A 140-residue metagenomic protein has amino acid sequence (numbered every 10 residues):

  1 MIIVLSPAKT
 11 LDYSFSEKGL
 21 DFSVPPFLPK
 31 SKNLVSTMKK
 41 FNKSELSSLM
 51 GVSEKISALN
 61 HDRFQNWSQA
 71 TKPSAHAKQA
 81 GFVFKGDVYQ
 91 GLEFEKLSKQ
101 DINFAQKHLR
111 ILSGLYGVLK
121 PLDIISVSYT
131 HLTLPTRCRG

Functional and structural regions predicted by a protein language model:
M1-L132: Peripheral peptide segments
H131-G140: Single conserved hydrophobic/aromatic residue that forms the stacking wall/gate of nucleotide- or nucleobase-binding
